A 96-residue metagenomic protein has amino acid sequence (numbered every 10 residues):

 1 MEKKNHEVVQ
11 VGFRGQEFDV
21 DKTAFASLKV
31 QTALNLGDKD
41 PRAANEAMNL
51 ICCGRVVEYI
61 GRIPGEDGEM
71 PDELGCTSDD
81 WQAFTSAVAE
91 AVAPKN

Functional and structural regions predicted by a protein language model:
E2-Q10, R14-Q16, K22-N96: Short, surface-exposed, charged amphipathic helix/loop patches that serve as local interaction elements
